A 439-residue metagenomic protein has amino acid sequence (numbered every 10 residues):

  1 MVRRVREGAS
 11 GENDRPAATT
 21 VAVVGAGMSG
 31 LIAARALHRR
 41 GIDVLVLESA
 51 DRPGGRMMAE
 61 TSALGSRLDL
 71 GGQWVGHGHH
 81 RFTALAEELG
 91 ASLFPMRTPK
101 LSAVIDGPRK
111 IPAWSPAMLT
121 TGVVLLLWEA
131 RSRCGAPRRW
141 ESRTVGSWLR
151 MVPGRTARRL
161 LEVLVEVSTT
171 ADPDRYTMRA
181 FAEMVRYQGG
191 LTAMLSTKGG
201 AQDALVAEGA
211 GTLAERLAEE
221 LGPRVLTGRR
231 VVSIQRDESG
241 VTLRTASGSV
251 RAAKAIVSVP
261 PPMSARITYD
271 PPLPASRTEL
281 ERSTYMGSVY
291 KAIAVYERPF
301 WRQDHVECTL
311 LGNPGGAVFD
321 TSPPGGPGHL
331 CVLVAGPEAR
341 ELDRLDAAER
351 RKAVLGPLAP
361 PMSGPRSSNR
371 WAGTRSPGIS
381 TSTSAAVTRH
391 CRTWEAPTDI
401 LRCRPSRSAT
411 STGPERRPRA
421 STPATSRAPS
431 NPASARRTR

Functional and structural regions predicted by a protein language model:
M1-R15, I32, R40, W114-A117 (+4 more regions): Conserved flavin/dinucleotide-binding core of flavoenzymes
T19-V46: N-terminal Rossmann-like FAD-binding beta1-loop-alpha1 element of flavoenzymes
A22-V24, L47, V231, S249-M263: Short hydrophobic core segments
H38-A63: Glycine-rich FAD pyrophosphate-binding loop
S66-G135: Dinucleotide-binding Rossmann-like beta1-alpha1 core, especially the glycine-rich loop that anchors the ADP
G135-R230, E238-G240, S258, T268 (+2 more regions): Active-site/ligand-binding neighborhood in enzyme catalytic cores
Q235-V250: Conserved beta-strand-loop-beta-strand element in the redox core of flavoprotein oxidoreductases
V257-A275: Flavin (primarily FAD) binding-site architecture
